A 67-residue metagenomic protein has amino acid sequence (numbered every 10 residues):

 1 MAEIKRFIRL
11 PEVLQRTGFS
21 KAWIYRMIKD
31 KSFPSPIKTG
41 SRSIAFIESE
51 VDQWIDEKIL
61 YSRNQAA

Functional and structural regions predicted by a protein language model:
M1-W23, M27, E50, D56-I59: Polyanion-binding surface elements
T17-A45: Major-groove DNA-recognition helix of helix-turn-helix-type DNA-binding domains
I44-A45, K58-L60: Short, structured secondary-structure boundary patches
L60-A67: C-terminal secondary-structure termini that scaffold catalytic or DNA-interacting sites
